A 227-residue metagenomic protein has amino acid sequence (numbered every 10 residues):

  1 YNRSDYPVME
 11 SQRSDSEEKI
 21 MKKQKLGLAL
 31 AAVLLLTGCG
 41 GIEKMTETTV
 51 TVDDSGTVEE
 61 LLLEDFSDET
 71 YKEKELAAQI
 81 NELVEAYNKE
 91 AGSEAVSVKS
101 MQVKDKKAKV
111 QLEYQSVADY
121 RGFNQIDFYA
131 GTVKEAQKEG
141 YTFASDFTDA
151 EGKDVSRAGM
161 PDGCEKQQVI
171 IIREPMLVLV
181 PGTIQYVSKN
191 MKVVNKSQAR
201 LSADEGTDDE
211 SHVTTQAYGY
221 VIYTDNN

Functional and structural regions predicted by a protein language model:
Y1-I20: Short, Lys/Arg-enriched N-terminal segments with co-localized hydrophobic residues within the first ~10-30 amino acids
E17-K25, A29: Positively charged n-region of N-terminal signal peptides that target proteins for export
L35-G38: C-terminal motif of bacterial Sec signal peptides marking the signal peptidase cleavage site
G40-I42: Bacterial signal peptide processing site
K44-V103: N-terminal Sec/ER secretory leader and immediately downstream segment of secreted/extracellular precursors
Q102-N227: Mature, soluble, non-transmembrane domains
